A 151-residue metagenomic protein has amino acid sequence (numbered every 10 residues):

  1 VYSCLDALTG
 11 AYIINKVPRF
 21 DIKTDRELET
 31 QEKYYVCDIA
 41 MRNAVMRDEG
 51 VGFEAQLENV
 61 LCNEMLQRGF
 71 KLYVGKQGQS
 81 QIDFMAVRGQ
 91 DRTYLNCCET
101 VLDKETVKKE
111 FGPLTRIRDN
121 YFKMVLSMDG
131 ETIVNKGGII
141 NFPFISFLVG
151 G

Functional and structural regions predicted by a protein language model:
V1-R92: Accessory nucleic acid-recognition modules appended to NTPase machines
Y35, T93-L95, M124-L126, I140-F142: Hydrophobic/aromatic beta-strand patches that form the interior of the parallel beta-sheet core in alpha/beta enzyme
K71, F122, G138-I140: Conserved beta-strand segments of alpha/beta enzyme cores
V74, N120-S127: Short, hydrophobic beta-strand segments that form beta-sheet elements in well-ordered domains
I82-D83, D103-T106, E131-N135: Short active-site-adjacent structural elements
Q90-D103, E110: Active-site ExK catalytic segment of metal-dependent nucleases
G112-Y121: Arginine/glycine-rich "motif VI" loop of SF2 helicases in the C-terminal RecA-like domain
G130-G151: Domain-level recognition of nuclease-like catalytic cores that cleave nucleotide substrates
